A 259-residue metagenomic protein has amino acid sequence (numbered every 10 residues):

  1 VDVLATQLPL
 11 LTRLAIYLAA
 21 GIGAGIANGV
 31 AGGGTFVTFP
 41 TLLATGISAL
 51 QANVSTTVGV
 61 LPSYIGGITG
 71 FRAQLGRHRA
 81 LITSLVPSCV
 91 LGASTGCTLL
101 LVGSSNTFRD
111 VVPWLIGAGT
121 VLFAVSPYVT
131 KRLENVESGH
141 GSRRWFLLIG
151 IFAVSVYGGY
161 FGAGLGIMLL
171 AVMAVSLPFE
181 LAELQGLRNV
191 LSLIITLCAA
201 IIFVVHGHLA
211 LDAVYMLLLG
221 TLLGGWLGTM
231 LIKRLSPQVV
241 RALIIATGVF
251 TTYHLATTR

Functional and structural regions predicted by a protein language model:
D2-S48, E134-Q185, Y215: Selected transmembrane alpha-helices and immediately adjacent juxtamembrane segments of polytopic inner-membrane
L14, T57, V112-I116, T120 (+5 more regions): Residues within membrane-spanning alpha-helices of integral membrane proteins, especially the hydrophobic core/packing
I47-T57, R79-S84, P178-N189: Membrane-interface alpha-helices at helix entry/exit sites of multi-pass transporters
S55-F108, W114, T196-V239: Selective hydrophobic functional segments
G66-G76, W114-G139, F250-R259: Transmembrane helix exit motif
H78-S88, V112, V136-R143, Q185-L191 (+1 more regions): Cytoplasmic-side transmembrane-helix entry/capping segments in multi-pass membrane proteins
G96, I151-F161, A199-G207, V214 (+1 more regions): Hydrophobic alpha-helical transmembrane segments in multi-pass integral membrane proteins
